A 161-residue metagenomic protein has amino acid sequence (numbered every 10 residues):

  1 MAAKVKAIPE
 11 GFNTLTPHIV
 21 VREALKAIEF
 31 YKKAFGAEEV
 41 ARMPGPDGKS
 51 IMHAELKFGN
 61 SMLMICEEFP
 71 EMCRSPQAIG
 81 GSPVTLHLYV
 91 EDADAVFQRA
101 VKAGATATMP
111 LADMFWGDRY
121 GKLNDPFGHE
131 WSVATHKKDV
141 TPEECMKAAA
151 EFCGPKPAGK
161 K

Functional and structural regions predicted by a protein language model:
M1-R22, I28-E29, K33-N124, V133-K161: Vicinal oxygen chelate
F127: C-terminal catalytic core of tyrosine-transesterase DNA break-rejoin enzymes
